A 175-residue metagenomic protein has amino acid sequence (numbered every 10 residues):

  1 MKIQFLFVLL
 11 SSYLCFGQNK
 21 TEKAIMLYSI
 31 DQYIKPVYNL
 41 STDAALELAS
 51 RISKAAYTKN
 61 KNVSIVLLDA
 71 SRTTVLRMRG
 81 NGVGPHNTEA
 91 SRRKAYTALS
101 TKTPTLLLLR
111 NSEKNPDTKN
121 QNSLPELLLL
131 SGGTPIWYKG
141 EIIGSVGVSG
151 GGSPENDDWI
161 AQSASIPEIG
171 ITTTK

Functional and structural regions predicted by a protein language model:
M1-K20: Bacterial Sec-dependent N-terminal signal peptides
N19-K175: Flexible, solvent-exposed loop/hinge segments and secondary-structure transition points
